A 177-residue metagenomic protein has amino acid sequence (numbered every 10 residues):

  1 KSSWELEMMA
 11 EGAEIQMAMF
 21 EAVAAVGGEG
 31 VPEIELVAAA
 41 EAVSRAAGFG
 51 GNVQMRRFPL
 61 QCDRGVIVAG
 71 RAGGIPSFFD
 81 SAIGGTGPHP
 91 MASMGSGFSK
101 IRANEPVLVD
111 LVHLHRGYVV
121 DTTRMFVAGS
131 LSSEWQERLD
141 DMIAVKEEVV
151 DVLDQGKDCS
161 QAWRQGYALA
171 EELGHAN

Functional and structural regions predicted by a protein language model:
K1-N177: Active-site neighborhoods and metal-handling regions in enzymes and metal-associated proteins
